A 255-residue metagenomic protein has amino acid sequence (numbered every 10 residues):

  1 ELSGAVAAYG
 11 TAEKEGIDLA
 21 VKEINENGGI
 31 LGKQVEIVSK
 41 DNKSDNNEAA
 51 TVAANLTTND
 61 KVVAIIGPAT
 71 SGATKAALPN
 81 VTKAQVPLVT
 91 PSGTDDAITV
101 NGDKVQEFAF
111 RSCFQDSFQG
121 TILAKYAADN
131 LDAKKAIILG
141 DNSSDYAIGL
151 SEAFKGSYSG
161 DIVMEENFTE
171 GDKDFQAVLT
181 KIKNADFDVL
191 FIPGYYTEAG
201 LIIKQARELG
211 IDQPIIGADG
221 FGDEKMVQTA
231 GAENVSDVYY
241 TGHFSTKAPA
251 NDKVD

Functional and structural regions predicted by a protein language model:
E1-G16, K40-N47, A69-T70, L139-I148 (+3 more regions): Extracytoplasmic "Venus flytrap"
L2, Q106-E170, V189: An alpha-beta-alpha
A8-E15, N27-V100, N167-F175, G200 (+1 more regions): Beta-alpha junction/loop-to-helix N-cap segments that form part of ligand/metal-binding clefts
I24-L31, A84-V86, S157-D161, R207-Q213 (+1 more regions): Short helix-capping segments at alpha-helix termini
L56-A69, P87-P91, K135-G140, D186-Y196 (+3 more regions): Periplasmic-binding protein-like
A84-I122: Extracellular glycoside hydrolase catalytic/binding regions
T94-V100, S117-F118, D145, F221-V227 (+1 more regions): Short gly/pro/ser/thr-enriched loop/turn and capping motifs at secondary-structure boundaries
I203-D255: Extracellular/periplasmic periplasmic-binding protein-like sensory domains
